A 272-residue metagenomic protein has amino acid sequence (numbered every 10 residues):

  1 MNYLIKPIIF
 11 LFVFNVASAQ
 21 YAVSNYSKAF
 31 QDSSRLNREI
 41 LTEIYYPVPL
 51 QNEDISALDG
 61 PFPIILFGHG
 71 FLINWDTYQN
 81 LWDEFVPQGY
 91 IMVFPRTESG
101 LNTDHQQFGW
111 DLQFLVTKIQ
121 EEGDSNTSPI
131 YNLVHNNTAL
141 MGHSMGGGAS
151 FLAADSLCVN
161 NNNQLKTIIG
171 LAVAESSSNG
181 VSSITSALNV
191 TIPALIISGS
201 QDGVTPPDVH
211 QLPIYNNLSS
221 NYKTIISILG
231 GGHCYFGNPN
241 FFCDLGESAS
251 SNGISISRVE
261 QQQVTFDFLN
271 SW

Functional and structural regions predicted by a protein language model:
N2-F10: Sec-dependent signal peptide recognition, specifically the positively charged N-region followed immediately by
V13-A17: N-terminal signal peptide c-region/cleavage motif recognized by signal peptidases
Q20-L66, I91: Short conserved active-site loop signatures built around small residues
I55-P61, Q106-G148, S156-N160: Gly/Ser-rich "nucleophile elbow"/oxyanion-hole loop immediately N-terminal to the catalytic nucleophile in hydrolases
P63-G70, R96, A172, S198-G199: The conserved beta1-alpha1 loop
I73-S99: Short amphipathic alpha-helix adjacent to the substrate-entry channel of hydrolases
N162-H233: The feature captures the conserved acid-bearing segment of alpha/beta-hydrolase catalytic domains
Y215-W272: C-terminal catalytic-base region of ester-bond hydrolases, centering on the histidine of the charge-relay
